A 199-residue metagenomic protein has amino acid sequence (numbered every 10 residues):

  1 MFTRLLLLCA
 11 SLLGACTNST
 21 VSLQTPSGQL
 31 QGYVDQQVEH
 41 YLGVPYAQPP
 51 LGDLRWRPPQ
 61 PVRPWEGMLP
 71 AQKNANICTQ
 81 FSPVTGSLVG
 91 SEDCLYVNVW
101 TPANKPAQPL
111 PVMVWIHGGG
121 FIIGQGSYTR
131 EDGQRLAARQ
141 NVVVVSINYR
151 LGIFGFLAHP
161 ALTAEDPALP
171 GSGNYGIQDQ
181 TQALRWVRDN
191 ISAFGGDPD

Functional and structural regions predicted by a protein language model:
M1-L8: Sec-dependent signal peptide recognition, specifically the positively charged N-region followed immediately by
R4, R55-R57, R150, R185-R188: Basic side chains
C16-N174: Non-catalytic accessory segments of hydrolases
L169-S192: Alpha/beta-hydrolase active-site loop
G196-D199: Alpha/beta-hydrolase fold nucleophile elbow
